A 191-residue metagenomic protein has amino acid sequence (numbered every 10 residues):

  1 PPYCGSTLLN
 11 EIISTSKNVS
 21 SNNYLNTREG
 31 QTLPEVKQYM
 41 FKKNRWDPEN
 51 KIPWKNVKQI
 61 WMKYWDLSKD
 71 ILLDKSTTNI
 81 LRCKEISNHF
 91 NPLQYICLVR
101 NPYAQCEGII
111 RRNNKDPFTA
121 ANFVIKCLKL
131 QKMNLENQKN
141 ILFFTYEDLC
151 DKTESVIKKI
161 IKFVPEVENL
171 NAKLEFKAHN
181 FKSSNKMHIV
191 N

Functional and structural regions predicted by a protein language model:
P1-I60: PAPS-dependent sulfotransferase catalytic core
T7, K43, K69, C150 (+1 more regions): Generic alpha-helical secondary structure signal
Y24-Q31, L98-P102, A172-E175: A short, structured active-site edge motif that brings together acidic residues
T32-P34, K43-W46, I160, E166-V167 (+1 more regions): Short, intrinsically disordered/low-complexity patches at protein termini and at juxtamembrane boundaries
P34-F41, A172-N191: PAPS-dependent sulfotransferase catalytic core
Q38, L67-L170, K186-I189: PAPS-dependent sulfotransferase catalytic domain
M62-D66: Glycine-rich helix-loop-beta junction characteristic of Rossmann-like nucleotide cofactor-binding loops
